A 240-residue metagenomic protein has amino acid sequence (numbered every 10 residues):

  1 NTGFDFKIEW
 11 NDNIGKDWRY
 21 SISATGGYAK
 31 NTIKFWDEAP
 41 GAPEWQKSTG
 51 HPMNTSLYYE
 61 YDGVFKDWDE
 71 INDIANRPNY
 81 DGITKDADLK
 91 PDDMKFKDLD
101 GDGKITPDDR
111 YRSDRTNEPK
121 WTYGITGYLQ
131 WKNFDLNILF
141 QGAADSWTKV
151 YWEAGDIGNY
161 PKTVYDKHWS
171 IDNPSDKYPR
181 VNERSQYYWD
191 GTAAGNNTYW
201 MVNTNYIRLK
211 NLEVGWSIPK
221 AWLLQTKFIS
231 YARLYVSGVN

Functional and structural regions predicted by a protein language model:
N1, R115-K120, Y199-R208: Short sequence motifs at beta-strands and strand-loop junctions characteristic of Gram-negative outer-membrane
T2-I8, I22, W121-G127, F134 (+1 more regions): Hydrophobic, lipid-facing positions within transmembrane beta-strands of outer-membrane proteins
F4, K16, N133-I138, A221-W222: Repeated loop/turn-to-beta-strand initiation elements of outer-membrane beta-barrel proteins
F4, N11-R115: Conserved small-residue
F6, I22-A24, I138, L234-V236: Membrane-embedded beta-strand positions of outer-membrane beta-barrel proteins
W10-D12, G26-T32, W131-N133, G142-S146 (+3 more regions): Transmembrane beta-strands of outer-membrane beta-barrel pores
K16-I22, W121, K132-F134, N205 (+1 more regions): Outer-envelope beta-barrel architecture signal
A143-R233, G238: Extracytoplasmic gating/loop element in the C-terminal half of outer-membrane beta-barrel translocons and assembly
